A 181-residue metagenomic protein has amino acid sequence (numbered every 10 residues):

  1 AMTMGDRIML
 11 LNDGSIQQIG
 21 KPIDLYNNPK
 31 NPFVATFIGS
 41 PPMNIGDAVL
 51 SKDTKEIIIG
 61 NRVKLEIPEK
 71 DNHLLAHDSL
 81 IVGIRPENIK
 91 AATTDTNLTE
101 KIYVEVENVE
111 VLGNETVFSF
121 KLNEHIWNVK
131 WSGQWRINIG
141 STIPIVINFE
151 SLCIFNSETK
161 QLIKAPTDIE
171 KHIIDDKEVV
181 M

Functional and structural regions predicted by a protein language model:
M2-G5, F37: Hydrophobic Walker B segment
T3, I19, T116: Ser/Thr-centric signal marking residues that sit in or immediately flank functional binding/regulatory motifs
M4, N12, I84: A cytosolic small-molecule/anion-sensing beta-strand core signal
L11, I16-K21, N28: ABC ATPase "signature
P22-G39, P86-L98: Short boundary/loop segments of OB/S1/cold-shock single-stranded nucleic-acid-binding domains
M43-I45, K52-M181: Non-catalytic connector elements of ABC transporters
